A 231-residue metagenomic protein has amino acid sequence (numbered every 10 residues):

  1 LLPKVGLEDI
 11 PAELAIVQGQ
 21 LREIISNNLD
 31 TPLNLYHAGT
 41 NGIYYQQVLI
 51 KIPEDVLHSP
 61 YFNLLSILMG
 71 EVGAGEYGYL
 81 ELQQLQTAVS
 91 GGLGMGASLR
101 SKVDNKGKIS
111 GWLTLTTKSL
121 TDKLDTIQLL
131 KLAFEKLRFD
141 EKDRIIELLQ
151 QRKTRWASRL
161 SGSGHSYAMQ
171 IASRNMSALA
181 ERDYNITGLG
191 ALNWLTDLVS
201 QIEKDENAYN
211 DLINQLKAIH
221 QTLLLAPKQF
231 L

Functional and structural regions predicted by a protein language model:
L1-P60, L192-F230: Proteolytic maturation boundary segments
N41-E206, A226-L231: M16 family metallopeptidases and their MPP-like homologs
